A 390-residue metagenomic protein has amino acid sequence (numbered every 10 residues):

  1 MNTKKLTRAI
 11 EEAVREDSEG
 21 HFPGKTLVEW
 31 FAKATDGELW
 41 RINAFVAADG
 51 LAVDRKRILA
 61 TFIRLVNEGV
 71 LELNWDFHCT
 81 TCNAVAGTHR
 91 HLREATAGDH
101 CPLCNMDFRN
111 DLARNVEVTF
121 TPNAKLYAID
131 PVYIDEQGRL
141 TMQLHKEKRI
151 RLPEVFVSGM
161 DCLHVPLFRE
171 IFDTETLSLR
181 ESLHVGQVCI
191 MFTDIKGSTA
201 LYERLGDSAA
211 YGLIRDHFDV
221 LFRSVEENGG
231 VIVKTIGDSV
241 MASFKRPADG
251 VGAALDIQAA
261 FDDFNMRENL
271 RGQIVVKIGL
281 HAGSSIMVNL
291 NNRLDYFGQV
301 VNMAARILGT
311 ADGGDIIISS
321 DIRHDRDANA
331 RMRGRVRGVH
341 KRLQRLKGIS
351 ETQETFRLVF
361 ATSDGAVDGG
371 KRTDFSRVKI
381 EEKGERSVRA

Functional and structural regions predicted by a protein language model:
M1-V70: N-terminal alpha-helical interaction blocks
N43, K148-V155, S239, N289-L290: Short hinge/gating elements
N67-D130: Cys/His-rich short segments
N67-N74, G87-H89, E175-L179, F261-L270: Active-site phosphate-binding and catalytic loops of NTP-dependent enzymes
A113-G186: Regulatory cytosolic signal-relay segments
V155-S158, L163-T174, L358-A390: Intrinsically disordered or compositionally simple regulatory linkers and C-terminal tails in signal-transduction
T174-E175, L179-A260: Catalytic NTP-binding/metal-coordinating core of nucleotidyl cyclase/transferase enzymes
A242-G365: Catalytic beta-strand-to-alpha-helix segment of the class III nucleotidyl cyclase homology domain
